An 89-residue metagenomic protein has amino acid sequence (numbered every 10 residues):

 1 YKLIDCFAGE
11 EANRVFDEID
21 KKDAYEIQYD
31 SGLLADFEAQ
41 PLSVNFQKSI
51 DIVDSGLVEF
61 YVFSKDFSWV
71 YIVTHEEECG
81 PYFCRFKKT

Functional and structural regions predicted by a protein language model:
Y1-T89: Structured alpha/beta or helical-core interaction and ligand-binding surfaces enriched in interleaved
